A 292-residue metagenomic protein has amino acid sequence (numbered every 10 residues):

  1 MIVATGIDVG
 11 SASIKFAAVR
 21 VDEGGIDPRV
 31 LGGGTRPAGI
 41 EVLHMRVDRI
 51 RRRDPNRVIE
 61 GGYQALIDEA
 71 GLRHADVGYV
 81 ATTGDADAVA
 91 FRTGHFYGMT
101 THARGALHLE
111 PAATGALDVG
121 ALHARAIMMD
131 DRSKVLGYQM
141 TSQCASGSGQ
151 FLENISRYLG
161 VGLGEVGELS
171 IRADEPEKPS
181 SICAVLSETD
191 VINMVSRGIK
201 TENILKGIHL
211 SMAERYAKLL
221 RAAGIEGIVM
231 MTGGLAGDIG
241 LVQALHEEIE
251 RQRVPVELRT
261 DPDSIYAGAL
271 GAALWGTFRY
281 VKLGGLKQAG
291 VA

Functional and structural regions predicted by a protein language model:
A4-R57, V135-C144: Short glycine-rich, Thr/Ser-proximal phosphate-binding strand/loop in the N-terminal lobe of ATP-dependent enzymes
A38, H44-P55, G62-T100, I127 (+1 more regions): Short beta-strand-loop/turn "lid" adjacent to the catalytic site in phosphate-handling enzymes
R51, K134-E175, L274, F278: Glycine-rich phosphate-binding loop plus the immediately following alpha-helix
D85, R221, E226-E248, D261-I265: Glycine-rich phosphate-binding loops at beta-strand->alpha-helix junctions
D85-R132, G137, A217-R221, G271-F278: Conserved phosphate-binding catalytic cores of ATP/NTP-utilizing and phosphoryl-transfer enzymes
G98-M99, H246-L270: Conserved phosphate-binding/catalytic loops in two-lobed NTP-binding clefts
L152-E153, R259-A292: Glycine-rich phosphate-binding/hydrolytic loop that grips phosphoryl groups
S187-R221, I265: Adenine-nucleotide phosphate-binding core of ATP-dependent small-molecule kinases
